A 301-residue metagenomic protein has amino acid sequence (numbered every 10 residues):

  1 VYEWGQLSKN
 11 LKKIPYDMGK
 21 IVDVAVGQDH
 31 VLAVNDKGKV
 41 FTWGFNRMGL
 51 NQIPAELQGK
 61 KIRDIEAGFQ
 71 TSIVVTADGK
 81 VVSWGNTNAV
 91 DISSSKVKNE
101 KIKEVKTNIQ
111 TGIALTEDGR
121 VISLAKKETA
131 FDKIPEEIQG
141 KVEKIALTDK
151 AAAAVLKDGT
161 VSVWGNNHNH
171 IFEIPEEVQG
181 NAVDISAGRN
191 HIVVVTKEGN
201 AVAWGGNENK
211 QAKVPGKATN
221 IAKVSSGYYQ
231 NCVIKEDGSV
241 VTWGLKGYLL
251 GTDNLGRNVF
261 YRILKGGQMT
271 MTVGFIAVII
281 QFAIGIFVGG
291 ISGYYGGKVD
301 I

Functional and structural regions predicted by a protein language model:
V1-A33, F41-T42, T242-G247: An edge-strand/N-cap motif at the start of beta-rich repeat modules
E3, H30-A33, T42, T71-V74 (+9 more regions): Conserved core positions of repeat-based scaffolds
N10-I14, G49-A55, V90-S95, A130-E136 (+2 more regions): A short beta-strand motif characteristic of beta-propeller blades
I21-D23, K61-D64, K101-I109, V142-K144 (+2 more regions): Repeated scaffold domains used in trafficking and secretory/extracellular systems, primarily beta-propellers
G244-Y261: Short membrane-interfacial helix/loop motifs at transmembrane-helix boundaries
F260-Y294: Transmembrane alpha-helix signature in integral membrane proteins
Y294-I301: Membrane-helix interface segments
